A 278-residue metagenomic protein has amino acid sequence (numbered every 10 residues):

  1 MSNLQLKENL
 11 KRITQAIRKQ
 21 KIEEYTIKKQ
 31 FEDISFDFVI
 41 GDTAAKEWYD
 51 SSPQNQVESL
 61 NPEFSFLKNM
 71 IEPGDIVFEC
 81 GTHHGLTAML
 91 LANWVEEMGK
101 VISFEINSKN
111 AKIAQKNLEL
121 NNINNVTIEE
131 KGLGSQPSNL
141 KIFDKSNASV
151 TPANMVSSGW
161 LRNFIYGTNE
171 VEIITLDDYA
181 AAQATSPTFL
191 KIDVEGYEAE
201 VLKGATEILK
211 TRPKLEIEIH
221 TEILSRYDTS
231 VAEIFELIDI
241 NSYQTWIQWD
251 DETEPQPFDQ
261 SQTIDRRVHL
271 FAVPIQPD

Functional and structural regions predicted by a protein language model:
M1-N117, N121, I165-Y166, T245-D278: S-adenosyl-L-methionine
I34-F64, N124, E129-Q183: Glycine-rich adenosyl-binding loop in Rossmann-like folds that engage adenosine-containing cofactors
T82, L133-S135, L176, V194 (+1 more regions): Hydrophobic pocket-lining residues within nucleotide cofactor-binding pockets
L91, A114, I142, V201-A205: Hydrophobic packing residues within well-ordered alpha-helices of enzyme cores
E96-E97, E119-N124, Q183, L209-R212: Short helix-capping segments at alpha-helix termini
E119-N121, F143-S149, A232-E236, Q262-D265: Short, hinge-like loop/turn segments at secondary-structure boundaries
D178-D278: Conserved acidic-Pro-Pro-aromatic motif
